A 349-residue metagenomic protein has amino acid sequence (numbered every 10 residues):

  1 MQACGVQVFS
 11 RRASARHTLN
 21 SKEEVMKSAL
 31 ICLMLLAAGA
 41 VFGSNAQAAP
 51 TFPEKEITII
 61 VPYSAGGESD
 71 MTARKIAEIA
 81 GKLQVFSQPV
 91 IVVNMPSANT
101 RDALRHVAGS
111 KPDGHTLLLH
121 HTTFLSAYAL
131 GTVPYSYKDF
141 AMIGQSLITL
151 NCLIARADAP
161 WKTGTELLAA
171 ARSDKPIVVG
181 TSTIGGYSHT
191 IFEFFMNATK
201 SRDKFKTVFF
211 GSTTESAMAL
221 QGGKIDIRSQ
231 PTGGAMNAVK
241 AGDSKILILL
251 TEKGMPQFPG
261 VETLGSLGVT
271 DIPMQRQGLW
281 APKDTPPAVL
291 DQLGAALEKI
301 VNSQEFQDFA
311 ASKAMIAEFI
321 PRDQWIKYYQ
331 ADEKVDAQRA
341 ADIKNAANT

Functional and structural regions predicted by a protein language model:
V8-V25: Short, Lys/Arg-enriched N-terminal segments with co-localized hydrophobic residues within the first ~10-30 amino acids
V25, F42-A48: Sec/Tat signal peptide C-region and signal peptidase I cleavage site
I31-V41: Bacterial N-terminal signal peptides
A48-D139, K175, T199-I227, A238 (+2 more regions): N-terminal (or domain-start) structured segment
E54-E56, P287-T349: An extracytoplasmic/periplasmic, membrane-proximal ligand-sensing/linker region
P96, G180-V261: Ligand-binding pocket segment of bilobal, Venus flytrap-like solute-binding proteins
H106-H115, Y128-E215, L264, V269 (+1 more regions): Hinge/capping helix and adjacent helix->loop/strand transition within the periplasmic-binding protein
G234-N302, A331-V335, A346-N348: C-terminal lobe and pocket-closing loops of periplasmic/extracytoplasmic Venus-flytrap solute-binding proteins
